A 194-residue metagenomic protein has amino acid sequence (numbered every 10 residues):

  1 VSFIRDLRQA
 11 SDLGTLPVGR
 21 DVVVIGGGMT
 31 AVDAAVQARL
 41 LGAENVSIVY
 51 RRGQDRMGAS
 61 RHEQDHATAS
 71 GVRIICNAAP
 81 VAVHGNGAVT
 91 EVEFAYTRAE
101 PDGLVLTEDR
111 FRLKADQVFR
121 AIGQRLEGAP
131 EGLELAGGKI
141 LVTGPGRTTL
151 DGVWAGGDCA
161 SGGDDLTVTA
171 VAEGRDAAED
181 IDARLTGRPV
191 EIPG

Functional and structural regions predicted by a protein language model:
V1-G19, G87, D102-D165: FAD-site-proximal beta/loop scaffold in flavoenzymes
I4, A10, L41, V49 (+5 more regions): Change "in soluble alpha/beta enzymes" to "in soluble alpha/beta proteins
S11-A43: Rossmann-like NAD(P)H-binding beta-loop-alpha module
G27, Y50-G53, D158: Cofactor-binding loop segments of dinucleotide-utilizing enzymes, especially the Rossmann-like FAD- and NAD(P)+-binding
V32-A34, C159-E191: A conserved FAD-binding loop/helix module that cradles the flavin
A35-A82, P189-G194: Rossmann-like dinucleotide-binding cores of NAD(P)H-dependent redox enzymes
N77-T90, T97-R98: A conserved short coil-to-beta-strand element within the FAD-binding core of flavoproteins
